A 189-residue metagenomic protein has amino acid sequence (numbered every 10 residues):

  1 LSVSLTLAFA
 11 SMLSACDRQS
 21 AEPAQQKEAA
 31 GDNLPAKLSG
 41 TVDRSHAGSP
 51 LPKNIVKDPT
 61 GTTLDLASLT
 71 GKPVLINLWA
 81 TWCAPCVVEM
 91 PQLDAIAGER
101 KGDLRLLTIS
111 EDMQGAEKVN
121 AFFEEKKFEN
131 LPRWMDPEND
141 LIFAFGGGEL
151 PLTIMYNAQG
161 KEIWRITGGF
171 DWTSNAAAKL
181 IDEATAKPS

Functional and structural regions predicted by a protein language model:
L1-K53, S189: N-terminal targeting signals for export/organelle localization
S14, P59, A158: Short, ordered coil/turn segments that flank beta-strands lining enzyme active or ligand-binding pockets
D65-V87: Short active-site neighborhood of thiol/selenol oxidoreductases, capturing the structured segment around
V87-K126, P137-A144: Structural microenvironment flanking redox-active thiols in thiol-disulfide oxidoreductases
F123-N130, M135-A186: Thiol/disulfide oxidoreductase modules built on the thioredoxin-like
